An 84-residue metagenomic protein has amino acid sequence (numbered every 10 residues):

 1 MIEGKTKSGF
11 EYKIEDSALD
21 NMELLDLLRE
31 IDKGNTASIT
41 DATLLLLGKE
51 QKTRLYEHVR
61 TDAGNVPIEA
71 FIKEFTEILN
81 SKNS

Functional and structural regions predicted by a protein language model:
M1-G9: Short acidic-hydrophobic surface loop/beta-edge motif
E11-I14: Short, isolated positions in well-ordered beta-strands
S17-S84: Short, surface-exposed, charged amphipathic helix/loop patches that serve as local interaction elements
